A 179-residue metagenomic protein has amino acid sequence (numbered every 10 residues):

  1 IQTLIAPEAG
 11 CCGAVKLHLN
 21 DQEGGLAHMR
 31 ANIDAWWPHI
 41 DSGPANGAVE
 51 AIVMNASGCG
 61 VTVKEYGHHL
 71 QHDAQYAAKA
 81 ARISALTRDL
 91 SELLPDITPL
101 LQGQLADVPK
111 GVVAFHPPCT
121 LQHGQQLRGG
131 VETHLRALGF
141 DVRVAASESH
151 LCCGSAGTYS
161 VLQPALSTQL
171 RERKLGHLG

Functional and structural regions predicted by a protein language model:
I1-G179: Iron-sulfur cluster-binding electron-transfer modules in prokaryotic oxidoreductases
